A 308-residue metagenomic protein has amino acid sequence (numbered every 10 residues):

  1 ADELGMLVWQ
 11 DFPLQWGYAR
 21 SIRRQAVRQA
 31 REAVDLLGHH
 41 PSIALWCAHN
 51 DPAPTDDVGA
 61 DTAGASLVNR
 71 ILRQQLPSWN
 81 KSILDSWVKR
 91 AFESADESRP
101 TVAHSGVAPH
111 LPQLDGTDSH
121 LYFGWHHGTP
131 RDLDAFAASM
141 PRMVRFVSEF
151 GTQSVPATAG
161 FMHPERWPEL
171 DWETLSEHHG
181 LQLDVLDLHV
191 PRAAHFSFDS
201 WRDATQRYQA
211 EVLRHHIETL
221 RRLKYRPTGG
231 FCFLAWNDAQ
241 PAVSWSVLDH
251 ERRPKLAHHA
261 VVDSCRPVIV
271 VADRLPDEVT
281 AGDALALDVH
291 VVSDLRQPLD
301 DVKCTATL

Functional and structural regions predicted by a protein language model:
D2-Q113, F231: Active-site mouth of glycoside hydrolases
G5, D61-G64, G116-H120, M162-H163 (+1 more regions): Short secondary-structure boundary/capping segments
V8, A33, D118, V243-S244 (+1 more regions): Glycine-rich, flexible loop/turn motifs
Q15, T55, Y122, Q153 (+1 more regions): A generic signature of intrinsically disordered, low-complexity regions enriched in glycine/proline and charged/polar
W46, I83, W87-E93, V102-S105 (+2 more regions): Substrate-binding clefts and catalytic carboxylate motifs of secreted carbohydrate-active enzymes
G116-D132: Short coil-to-helix leader/linker segments, especially the first N-terminal amphipathic alpha-helix with its helix
